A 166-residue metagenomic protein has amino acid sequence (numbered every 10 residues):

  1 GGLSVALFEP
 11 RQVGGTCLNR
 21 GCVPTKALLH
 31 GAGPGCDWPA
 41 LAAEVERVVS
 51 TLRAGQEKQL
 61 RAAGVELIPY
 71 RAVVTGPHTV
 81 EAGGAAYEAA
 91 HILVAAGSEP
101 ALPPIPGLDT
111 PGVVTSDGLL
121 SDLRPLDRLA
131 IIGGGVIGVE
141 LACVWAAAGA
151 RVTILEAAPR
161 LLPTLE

Functional and structural regions predicted by a protein language model:
G1-A6, G35-A42, Y87-A89: Short intrinsically disordered, low-complexity coil segments enriched in acidic
G1-G2, L28-A32, V80-A82: Alpha-helix C-terminal capping segments
G1-T16, A148-L161: Glycine-rich FAD pyrophosphate-binding loop
A6, V13-V23, S50-I132: FAD-binding core/adjacent interface of flavoenzyme oxidoreductases
R11-A32, R160-E166: Conserved N-terminal glycine-rich FAD pyrophosphate-binding loop of Rossmann-like flavoproteins
T25-R47: Glycine-rich active-site loop/strand segments that organize a redox cofactor
A27-H30, E44, H91, V144 (+1 more regions): Alpha-helical scaffold segments in soluble metabolic enzymes
R47-R53, E57, L120-S121, L126-A130 (+1 more regions): Rossmann-like dinucleotide-binding cores of NAD(P)H-dependent redox enzymes
